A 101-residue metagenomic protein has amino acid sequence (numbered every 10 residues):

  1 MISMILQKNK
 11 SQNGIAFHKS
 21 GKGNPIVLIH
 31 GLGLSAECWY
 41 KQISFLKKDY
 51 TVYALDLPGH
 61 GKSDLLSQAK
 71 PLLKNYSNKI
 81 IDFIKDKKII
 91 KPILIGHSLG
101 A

Functional and structural regions predicted by a protein language model:
M1-N13: N-terminal cap/lid segment of alpha/beta-hydrolase-fold proteins
S3, I26-I29, K70: Short linear motifs at secondary-structure transitions and domain/linker junctions
Q7-K8, L28-H30, L65-L66: Alpha-helical interaction segments
N9-S11, S20-G21, L46, D86: Short, flexible hinge/linker loops that cap or flank conserved catalytic cores
K10-Q12, Y53, L57-I95: Active-site loop/oxyanion-hole signature of alpha/beta-hydrolase fold enzymes
A16-K62: Conserved HGGG/HGGXW glycine-rich cap/lid loop of the alpha/beta-hydrolase fold
G96-G100: Gly/Ala-rich beta-loop-alpha elbow adjacent to hydrolase catalytic centers
